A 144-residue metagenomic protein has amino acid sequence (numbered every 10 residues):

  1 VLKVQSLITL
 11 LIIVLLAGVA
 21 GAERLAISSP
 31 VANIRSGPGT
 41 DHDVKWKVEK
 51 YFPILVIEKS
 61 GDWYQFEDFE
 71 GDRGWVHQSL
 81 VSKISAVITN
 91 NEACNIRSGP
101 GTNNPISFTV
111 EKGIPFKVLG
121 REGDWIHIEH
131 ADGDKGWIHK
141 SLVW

Functional and structural regions predicted by a protein language model:
V1-K3: N-terminal secretory signal peptides that target proteins for export/translocation
Q5-S6, A26: Generic extreme N-terminus detector
S6-A17: Bacterial N-terminal signal peptides
G18-S36, W46-K50, L55-S98, P105-G133 (+1 more regions): SH3-family beta-barrel domains
T40-D41, T102-N103: Short, small/polar residue-rich loop motifs at catalytic or cofactor-binding pockets
